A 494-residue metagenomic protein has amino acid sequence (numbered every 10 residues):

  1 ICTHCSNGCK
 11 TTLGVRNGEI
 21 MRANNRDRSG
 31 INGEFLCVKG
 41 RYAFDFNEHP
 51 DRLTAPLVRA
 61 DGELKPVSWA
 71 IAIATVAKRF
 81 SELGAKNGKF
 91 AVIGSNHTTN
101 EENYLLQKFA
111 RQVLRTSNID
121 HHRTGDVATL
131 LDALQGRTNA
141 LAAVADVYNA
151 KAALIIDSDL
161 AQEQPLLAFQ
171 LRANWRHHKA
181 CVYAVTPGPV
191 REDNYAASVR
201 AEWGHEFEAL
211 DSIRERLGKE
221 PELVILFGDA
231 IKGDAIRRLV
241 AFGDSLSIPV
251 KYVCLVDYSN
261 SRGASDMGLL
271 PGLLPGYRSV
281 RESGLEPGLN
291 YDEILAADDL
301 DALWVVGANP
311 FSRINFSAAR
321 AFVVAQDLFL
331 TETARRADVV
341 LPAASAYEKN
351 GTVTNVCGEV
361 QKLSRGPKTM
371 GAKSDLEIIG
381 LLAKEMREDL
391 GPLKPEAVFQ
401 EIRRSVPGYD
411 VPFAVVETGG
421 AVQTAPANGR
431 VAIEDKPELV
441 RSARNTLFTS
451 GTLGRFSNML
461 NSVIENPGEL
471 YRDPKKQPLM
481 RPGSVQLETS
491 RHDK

Functional and structural regions predicted by a protein language model:
I1-G218, D229-A230, L382, S442 (+1 more regions): N-terminal export/assembly segments and adjacent metallocofactor-ligating motifs of anaerobic energy-metabolism
I119, R123-V416, L479, G483-K494: Non-catalytic alpha/beta scaffold blocks inside enzyme catalytic domains
P271-G276, K436-L439, S450: Coiled-coil-like amphipathic alpha-helices with heptad-repeat character
K384, N428, I433-E434: Polynucleotide-recognition surfaces of large bacterial nucleic-acid defense/processing enzymes
Y409-P412, I433, V440, L447: PGST-rich, cysteine-poor low-complexity/disordered linker and tail segments that act as flexible spacers
G419-A427: Acidic, Ser/Thr-rich low-complexity intrinsically disordered segments
